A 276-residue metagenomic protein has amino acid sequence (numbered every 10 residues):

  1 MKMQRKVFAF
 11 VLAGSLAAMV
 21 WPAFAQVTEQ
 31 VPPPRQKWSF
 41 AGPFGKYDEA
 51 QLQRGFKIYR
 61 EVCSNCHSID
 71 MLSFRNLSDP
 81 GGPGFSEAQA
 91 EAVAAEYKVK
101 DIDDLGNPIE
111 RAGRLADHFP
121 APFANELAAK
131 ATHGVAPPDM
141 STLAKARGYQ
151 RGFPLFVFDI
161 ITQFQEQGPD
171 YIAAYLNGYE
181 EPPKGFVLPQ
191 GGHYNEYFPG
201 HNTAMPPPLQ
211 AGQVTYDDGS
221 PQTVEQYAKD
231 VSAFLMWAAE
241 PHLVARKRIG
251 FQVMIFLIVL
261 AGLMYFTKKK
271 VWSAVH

Functional and structural regions predicted by a protein language model:
K2-K46, W237-A239, M264-H276: Post-cleavage N-terminal segment of exported redox proteins
P32-K57, S68-E87, G219-P221, A228 (+1 more regions): Electrostatic cytochrome c docking/interface patches
K57-I69, D117-A124, A136-K145, A174 (+1 more regions): C-type cytochrome heme c attachment motif
D79-G106: Active-site-surrounding "flap" and adjacent substrate/cofactor-binding loops of secreted or lumenal enzymes, prototyped
S141-G191: Acidic, glycine-rich loop-and-strand cores that form catalytic or ligand-binding grooves in diverse globular domains
F198-P199, M205-E240: Extended, hydrophilic extramembrane loops/domains of integral membrane proteins
R246-F251, I255-H276: Juxtamembrane interface at the cytosolic side of transmembrane helices
